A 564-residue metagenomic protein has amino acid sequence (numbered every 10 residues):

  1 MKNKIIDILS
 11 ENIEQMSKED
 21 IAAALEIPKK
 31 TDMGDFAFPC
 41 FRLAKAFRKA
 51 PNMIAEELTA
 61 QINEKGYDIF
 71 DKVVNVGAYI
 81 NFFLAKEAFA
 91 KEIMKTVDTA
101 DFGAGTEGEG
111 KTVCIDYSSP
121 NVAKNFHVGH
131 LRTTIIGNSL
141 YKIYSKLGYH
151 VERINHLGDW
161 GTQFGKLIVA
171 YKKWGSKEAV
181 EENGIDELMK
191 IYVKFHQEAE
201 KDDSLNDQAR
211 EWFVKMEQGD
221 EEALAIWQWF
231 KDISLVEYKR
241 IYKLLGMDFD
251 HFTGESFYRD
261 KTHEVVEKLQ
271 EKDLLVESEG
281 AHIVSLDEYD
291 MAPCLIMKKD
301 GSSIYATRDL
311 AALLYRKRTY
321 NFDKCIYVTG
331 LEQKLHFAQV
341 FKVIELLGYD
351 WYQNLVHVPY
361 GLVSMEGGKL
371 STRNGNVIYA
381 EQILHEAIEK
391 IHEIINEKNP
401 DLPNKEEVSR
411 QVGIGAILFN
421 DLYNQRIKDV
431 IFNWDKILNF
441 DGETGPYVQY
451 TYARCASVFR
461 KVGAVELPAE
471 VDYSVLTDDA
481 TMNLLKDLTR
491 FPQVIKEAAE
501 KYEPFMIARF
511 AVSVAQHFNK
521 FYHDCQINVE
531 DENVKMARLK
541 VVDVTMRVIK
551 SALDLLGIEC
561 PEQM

Functional and structural regions predicted by a protein language model:
M1-A90, T99, A104-M564: Non-catalytic interaction-recognition regions
